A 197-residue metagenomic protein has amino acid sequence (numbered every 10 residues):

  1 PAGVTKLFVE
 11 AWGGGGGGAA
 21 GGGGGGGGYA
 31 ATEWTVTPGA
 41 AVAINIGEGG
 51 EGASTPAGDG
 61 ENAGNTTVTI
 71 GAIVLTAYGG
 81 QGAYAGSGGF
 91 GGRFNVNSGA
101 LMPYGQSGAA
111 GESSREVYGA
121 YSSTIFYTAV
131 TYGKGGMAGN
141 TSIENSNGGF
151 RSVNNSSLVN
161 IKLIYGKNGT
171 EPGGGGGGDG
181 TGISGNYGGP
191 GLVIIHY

Functional and structural regions predicted by a protein language model:
P1-G18, F126-A129, G133-M137, I194: Beta-rich globular "head" domains
V4, V36-A41, I70-V74, I164-G166: A short, structured loop/turn motif at beta-sheet edges
A11-I70, G89-N95, S142, N147-S156 (+1 more regions): Glycine-rich strand-loop-strand elements at beta-sheet edges
G23-G24, A72-A83, S98-G108, F126-A129 (+3 more regions): Terminal beta-strand-rich extracellular "head" domains that mediate receptor/glycan or other ligand binding
G50-S113, G119: Acidic, low-complexity glycine/serine/threonine-rich segments
S122, V130-G133, T141-N145: Phosphate/pyrophosphate- and phosphate-bearing ligand-binding catalytic cores of soluble enzymes
T170-G174: Extended alpha-helical scaffolds used as interaction platforms
